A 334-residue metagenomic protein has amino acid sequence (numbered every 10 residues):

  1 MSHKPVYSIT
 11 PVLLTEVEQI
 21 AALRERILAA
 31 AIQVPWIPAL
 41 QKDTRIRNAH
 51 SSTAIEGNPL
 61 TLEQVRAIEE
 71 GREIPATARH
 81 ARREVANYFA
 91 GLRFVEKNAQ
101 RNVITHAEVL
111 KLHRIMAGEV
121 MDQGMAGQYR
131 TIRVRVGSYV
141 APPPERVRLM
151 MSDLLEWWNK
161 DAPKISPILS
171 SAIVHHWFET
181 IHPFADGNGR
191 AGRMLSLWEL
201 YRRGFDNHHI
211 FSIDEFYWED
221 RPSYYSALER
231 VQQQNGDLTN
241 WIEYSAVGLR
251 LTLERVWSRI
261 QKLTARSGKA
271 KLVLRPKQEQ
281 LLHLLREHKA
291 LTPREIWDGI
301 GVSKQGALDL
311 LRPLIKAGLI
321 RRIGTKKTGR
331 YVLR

Functional and structural regions predicted by a protein language model:
M1-R334: FIC/Doc superfamily catalytic core
